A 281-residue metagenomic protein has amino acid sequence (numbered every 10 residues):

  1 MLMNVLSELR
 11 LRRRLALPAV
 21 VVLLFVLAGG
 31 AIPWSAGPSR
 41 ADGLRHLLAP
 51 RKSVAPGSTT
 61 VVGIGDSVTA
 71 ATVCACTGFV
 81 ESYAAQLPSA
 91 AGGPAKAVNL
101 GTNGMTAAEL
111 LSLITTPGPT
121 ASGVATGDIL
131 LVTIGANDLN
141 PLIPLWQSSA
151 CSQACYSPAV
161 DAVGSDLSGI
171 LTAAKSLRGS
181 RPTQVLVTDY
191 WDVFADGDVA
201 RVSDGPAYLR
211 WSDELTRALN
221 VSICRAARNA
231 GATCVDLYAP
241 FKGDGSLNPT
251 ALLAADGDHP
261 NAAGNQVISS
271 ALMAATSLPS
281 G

Functional and structural regions predicted by a protein language model:
M1-R13: Terminal targeting segments of Actinobacterial cell-envelope proteins
L17-I32: Hydrophobic membrane-insertion alpha-helices, especially the h-region of bacterial N-terminal signal peptides
A36-N103: Serine-esterase "nucleophile elbow" of acetyl-processing enzymes
T60-G65, K96-G101, D128-T133, T183-D189 (+1 more regions): Structural recognition of the beta-strand scaffold that forms the well-ordered cores of secreted hydrolase catalytic
S67-A70, T102-A108, G135-P141, W191-D196 (+2 more regions): Solvent-exposed loop/turn segments at secondary-structure junctions within structured extracellular/periplasmic domains
E109-D161: Oxyanion-hole/transition-state-stabilizing segment in secreted/luminal serine hydrolases and related acyltransferases
A195-V235: Substrate-gating cap/lid alpha-helix
L252-G281: Histidine-centered active-site loop/cap adjacent to the catalytic His in serine esterases/O-acetyl transfer systems
